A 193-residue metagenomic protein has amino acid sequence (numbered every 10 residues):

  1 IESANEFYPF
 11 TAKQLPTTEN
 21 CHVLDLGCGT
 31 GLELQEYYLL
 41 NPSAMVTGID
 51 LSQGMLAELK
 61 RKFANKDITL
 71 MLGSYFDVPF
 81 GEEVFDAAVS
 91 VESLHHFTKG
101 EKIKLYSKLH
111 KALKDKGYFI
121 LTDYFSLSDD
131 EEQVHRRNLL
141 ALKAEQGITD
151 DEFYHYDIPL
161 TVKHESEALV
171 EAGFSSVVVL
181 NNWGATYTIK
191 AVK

Functional and structural regions predicted by a protein language model:
E2-E19, E36: Conserved alpha-helix/loop element of class I SAM-dependent methyltransferases that forms part of the SAM/SAH-binding
L24, T30-D77: Class I SAM-dependent methyltransferase SAM/SAH-binding core
A88-V89: Hydrophobic beta-strand segment of the Class I
E92-S93: Short catalytic micro-motifs in class I SAM-dependent methyltransferases
I103-D115: A short glycine-rich, Lys/Arg-flanked "PGG" loop and its adjoining helix->strand segment in the class I
T122-A172, V178: C-terminal alpha-helical "lid/dimerization" subdomain adjacent to the S-adenosyl-L-methionine
A172-K193: Core SAM-dependent methyltransferase catalytic element
